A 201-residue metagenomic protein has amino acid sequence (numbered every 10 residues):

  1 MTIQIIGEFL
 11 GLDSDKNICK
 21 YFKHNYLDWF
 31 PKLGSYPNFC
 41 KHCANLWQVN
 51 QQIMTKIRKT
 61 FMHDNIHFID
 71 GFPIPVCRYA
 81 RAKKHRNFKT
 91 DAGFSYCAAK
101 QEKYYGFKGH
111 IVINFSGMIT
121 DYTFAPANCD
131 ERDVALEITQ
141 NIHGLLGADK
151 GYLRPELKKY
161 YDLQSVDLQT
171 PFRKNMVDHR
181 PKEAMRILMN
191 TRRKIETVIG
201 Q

Functional and structural regions predicted by a protein language model:
M1-Q201: Short alpha-helical elements
